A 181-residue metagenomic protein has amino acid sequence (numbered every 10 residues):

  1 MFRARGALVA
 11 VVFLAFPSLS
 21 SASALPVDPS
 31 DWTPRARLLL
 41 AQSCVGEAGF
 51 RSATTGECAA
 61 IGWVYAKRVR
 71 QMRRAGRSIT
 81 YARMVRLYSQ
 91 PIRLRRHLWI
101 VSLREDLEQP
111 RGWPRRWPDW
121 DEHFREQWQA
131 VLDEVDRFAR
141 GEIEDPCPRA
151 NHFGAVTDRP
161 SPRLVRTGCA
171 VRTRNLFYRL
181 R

Functional and structural regions predicted by a protein language model:
M1-R3: N-terminal secretory signal peptides that target proteins for export/translocation
A7-S18: Bacterial N-terminal signal peptides
S20-A24: Boundary at the C-terminal end of the N-terminal hydrophobic targeting segment
L25-R181: Bacterial extracytoplasmic/cell-wall-associated proteins, especially those involved in peptidoglycan
